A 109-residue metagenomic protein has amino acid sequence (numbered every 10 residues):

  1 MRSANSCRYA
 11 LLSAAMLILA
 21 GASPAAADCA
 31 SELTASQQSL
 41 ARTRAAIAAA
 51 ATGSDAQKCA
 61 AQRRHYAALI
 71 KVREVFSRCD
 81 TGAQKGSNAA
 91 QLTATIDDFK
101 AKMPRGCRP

Functional and structural regions predicted by a protein language model:
M1-S3, M16, L92: A contiguous, well-structured "functional interface" segment within a domain
R2-L11: Bacterial N-terminal signal peptides that target proteins for export
A10-A20: Bacterial N-terminal signal peptides
A22-A27: Sec/Tat signal peptide C-region and signal peptidase I cleavage site
D28-P109: Post-signal/leader-peptide non-cytosolic segments of secretory proteins
